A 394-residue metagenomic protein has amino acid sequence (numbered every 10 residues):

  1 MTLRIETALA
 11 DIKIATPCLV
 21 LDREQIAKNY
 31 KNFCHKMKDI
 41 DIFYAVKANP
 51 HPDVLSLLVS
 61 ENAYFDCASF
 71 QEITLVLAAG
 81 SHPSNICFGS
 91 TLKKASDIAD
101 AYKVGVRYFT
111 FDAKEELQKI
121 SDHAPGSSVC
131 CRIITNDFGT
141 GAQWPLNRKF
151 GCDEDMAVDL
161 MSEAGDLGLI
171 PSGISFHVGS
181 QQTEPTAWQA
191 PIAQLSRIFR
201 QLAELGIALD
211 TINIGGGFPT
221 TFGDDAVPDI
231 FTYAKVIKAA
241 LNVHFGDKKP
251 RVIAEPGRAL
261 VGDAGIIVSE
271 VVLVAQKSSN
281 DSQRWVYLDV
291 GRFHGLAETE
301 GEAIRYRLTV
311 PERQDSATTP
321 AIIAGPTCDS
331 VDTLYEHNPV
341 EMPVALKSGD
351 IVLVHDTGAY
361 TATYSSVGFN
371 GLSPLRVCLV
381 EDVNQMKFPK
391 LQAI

Functional and structural regions predicted by a protein language model:
M1-S127, D166, I170, E204 (+2 more regions): A charged N-terminal "starter" segment
I5, V236, D247-I394: Charged (often Lys/Glu-rich) extended helix/loop segments that serve as interaction or gating elements
D22-Q25, N29, P50-V54, E72 (+16 more regions): General structural feature for long, well-ordered alpha-helical segments within catalytic domains of soluble enzymes
E24, A45-H51, A68-E72, T91-K93 (+9 more regions): Active-site beta-loop-alpha junctions enriched in small/polar residues
D41-F43, Y64, P83-C87, Y108 (+7 more regions): Structural preference for beta-strand elements that scaffold enzyme active sites
L57-L58, G80-H82, Y102-K103, H123-G126 (+6 more regions): Short, glycine/charged-enriched secondary-structure capping and boundary segments
Q118, F138, T361: Short glycine-rich, flexible loops that bind phosphorylated cofactors or substrates
T135-A275, N370-L372: Active-site loop/helix belt of alpha/beta enzymes
